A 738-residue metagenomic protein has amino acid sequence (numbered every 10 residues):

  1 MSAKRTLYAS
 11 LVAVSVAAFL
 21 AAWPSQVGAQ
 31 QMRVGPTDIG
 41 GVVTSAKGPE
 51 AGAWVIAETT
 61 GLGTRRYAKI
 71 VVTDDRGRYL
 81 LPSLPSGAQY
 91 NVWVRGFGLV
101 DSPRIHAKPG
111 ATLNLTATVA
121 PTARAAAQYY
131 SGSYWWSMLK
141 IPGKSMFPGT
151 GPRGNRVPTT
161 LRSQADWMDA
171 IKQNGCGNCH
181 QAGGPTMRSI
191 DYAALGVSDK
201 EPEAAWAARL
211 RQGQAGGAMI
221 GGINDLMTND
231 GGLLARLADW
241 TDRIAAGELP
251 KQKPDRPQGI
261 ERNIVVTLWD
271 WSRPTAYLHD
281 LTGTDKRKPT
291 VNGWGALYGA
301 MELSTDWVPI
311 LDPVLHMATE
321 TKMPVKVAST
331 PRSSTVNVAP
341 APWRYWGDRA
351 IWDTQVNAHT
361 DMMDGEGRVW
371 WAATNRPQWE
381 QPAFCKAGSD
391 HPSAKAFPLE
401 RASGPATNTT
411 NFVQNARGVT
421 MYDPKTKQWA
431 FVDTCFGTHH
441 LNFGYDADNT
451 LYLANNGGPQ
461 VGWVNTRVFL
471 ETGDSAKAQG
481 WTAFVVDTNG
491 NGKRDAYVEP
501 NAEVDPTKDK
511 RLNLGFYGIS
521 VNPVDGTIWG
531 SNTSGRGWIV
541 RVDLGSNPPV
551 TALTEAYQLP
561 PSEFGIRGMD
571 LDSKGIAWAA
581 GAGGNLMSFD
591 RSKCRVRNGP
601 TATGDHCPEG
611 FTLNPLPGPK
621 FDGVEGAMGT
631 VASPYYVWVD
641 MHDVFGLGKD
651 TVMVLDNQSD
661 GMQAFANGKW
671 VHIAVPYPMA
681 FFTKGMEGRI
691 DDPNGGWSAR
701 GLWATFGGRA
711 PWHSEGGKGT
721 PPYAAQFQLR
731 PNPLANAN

Functional and structural regions predicted by a protein language model:
R33, G61-L80: Short, acidic Ser/Thr/Gly-rich low-complexity loop/linker segments typical of extracellular and cell-surface proteins
T37, S45-G61, G87, W136-G154: Short, ordered, surface-exposed loop/turn motifs in non-cytosolic proteins
G61-R66, G87-P109: A short, solvent-exposed loop/turn motif at the edges and junctions of modular extracellular/periplasmic domains
Q173-P185, L237: The canonical Cys-X-X-Cys-His
P185-A194, N292, G299-E302, W371-Q414 (+5 more regions): Short, conserved, GDST-rich strand-edge loop motifs in beta-rich repeat architectures
W269-G293, D348-E366, H440-D448, P506-D525 (+4 more regions): Structural signature of eukaryotic scaffold interfaces centered on beta-propeller domains
L278-L281, T321-V325, R349-T354, F431-F436 (+5 more regions): Surface loop/turn motifs at the tips and blade-to-blade linkers of beta-strand repeat domains
A296-A300, R368-A372, D448-A454, T527-S531 (+3 more regions): Conserved beta-propeller blade signature
